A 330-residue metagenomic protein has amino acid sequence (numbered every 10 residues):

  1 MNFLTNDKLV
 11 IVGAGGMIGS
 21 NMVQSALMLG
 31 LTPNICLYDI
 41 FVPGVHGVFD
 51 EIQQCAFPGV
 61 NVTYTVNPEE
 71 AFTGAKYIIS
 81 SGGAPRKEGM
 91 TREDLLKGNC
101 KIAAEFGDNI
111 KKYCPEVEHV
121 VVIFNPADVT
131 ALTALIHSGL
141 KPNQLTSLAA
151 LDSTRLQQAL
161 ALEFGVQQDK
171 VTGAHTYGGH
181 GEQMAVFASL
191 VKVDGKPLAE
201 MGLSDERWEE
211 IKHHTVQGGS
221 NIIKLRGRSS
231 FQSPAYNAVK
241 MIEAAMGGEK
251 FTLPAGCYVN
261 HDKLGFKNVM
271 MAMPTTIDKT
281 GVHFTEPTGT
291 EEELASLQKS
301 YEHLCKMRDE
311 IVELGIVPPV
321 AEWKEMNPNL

Functional and structural regions predicted by a protein language model:
N6, L31-A75, D309-V312, I316: Conserved N-terminal Rossmann-fold NAD(P) cofactor-binding segment
K8-L9, V120: Conserved hydrophobic helix-helix packing surfaces used for dimerization/oligomerization
G15: Conserved glycine-rich cofactor-binding loop
G19-S20: N-terminal Rossmann-fold NAD(P) dinucleotide-binding loop
M28-N34, G139-P142: Conserved S-adenosyl-L-methionine
C55-H119: Rossmann-like NAD(P)-binding element
T91-A159: Rossmann-like NAD(P)(H) cofactor-binding subdomain of soluble oxidoreductases
S138-Q144, S153-L330: C-terminal substrate-binding/catalytic lobe of Rossmann-fold NAD(P)-dependent dehydrogenases
